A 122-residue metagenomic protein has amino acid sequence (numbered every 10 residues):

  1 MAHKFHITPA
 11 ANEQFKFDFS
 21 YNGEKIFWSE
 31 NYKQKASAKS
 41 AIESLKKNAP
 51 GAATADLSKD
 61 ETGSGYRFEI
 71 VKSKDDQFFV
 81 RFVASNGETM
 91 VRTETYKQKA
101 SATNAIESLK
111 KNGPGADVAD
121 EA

Functional and structural regions predicted by a protein language model:
M1-N12, K47-D75: N-terminal segment of the canonical double-stranded RNA-binding domain
H6-T8, K16-S20, E24-Y32, A41-L45 (+3 more regions): A structural feature that tracks compact, well-ordered secondary-structure segments with a strong bias toward
F27-K33, A53-D60, M90-Q98, D117-A122: Short, tandemly repeated low-complexity microdomains enriched for cysteine and small residues
K35-E61, N104-A119: A low-complexity, Ser/Thr/Gly/Pro-enriched, surface-exposed linker/loop concept that marks segments flanking
